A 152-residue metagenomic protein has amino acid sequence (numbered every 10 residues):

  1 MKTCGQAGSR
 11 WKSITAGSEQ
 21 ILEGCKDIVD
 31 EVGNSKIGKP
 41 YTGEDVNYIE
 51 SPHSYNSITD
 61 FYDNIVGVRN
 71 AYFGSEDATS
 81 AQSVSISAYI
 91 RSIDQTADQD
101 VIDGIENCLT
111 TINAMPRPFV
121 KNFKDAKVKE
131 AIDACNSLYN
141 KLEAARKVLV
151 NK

Functional and structural regions predicted by a protein language model:
M1-K152: Mature extracytoplasmic or organellar-lumen-exposed domains after removal of signal/transit peptides
